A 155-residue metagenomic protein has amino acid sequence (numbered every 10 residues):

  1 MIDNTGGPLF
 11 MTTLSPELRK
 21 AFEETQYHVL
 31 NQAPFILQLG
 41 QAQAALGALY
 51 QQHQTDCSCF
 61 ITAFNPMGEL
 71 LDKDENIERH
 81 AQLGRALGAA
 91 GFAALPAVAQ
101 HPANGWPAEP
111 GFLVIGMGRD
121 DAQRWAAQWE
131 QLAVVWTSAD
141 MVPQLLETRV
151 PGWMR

Functional and structural regions predicted by a protein language model:
I2-R85: N-terminal, charge-rich interaction modules
T55-C59, A108-F112, E130-A133: Short, surface-exposed beta-edge/turn micro-motifs
T62, I115-M117, T137: Short His-Asn-centered micro-motif
M67-D72, D120-Q123, P143: Short, surface-exposed beta-strand/loop "edge" segments at domain boundaries and coil↔beta transitions
I77-R124: Amphipathic protein-protein interaction modules
G111, E147-R155: Short, low-order "capping/linker" segments at domain edges
D121-A139: Helix-rich interaction surfaces within compact, conserved domain-sized segments that mediate assembly or partner
T137-V142, R149-V150: Short acidic-glycine loop/turn motifs at beta-strand connectors
